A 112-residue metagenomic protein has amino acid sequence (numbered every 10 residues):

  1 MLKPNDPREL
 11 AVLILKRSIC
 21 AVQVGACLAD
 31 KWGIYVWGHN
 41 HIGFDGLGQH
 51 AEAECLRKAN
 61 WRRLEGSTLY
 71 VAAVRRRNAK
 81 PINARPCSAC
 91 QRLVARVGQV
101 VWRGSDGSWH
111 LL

Functional and structural regions predicted by a protein language model:
M1-L112: Zinc-dependent deaminase catalytic domain
